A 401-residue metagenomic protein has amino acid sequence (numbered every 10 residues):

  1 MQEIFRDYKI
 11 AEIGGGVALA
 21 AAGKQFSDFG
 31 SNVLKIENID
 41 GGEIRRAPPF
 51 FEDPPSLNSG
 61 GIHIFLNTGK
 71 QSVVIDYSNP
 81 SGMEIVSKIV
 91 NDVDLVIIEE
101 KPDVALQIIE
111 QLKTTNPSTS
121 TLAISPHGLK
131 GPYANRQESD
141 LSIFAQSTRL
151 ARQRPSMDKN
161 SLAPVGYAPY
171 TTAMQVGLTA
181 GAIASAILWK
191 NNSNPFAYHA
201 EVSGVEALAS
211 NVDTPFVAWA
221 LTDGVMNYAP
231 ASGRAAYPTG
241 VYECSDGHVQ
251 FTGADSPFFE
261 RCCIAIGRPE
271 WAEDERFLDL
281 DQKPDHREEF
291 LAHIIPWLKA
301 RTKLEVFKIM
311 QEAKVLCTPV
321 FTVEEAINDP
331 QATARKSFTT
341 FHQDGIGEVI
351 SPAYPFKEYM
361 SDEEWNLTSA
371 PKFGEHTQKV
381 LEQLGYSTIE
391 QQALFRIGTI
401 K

Functional and structural regions predicted by a protein language model:
M1-K9, E243, E325-K401: Terminal low-complexity tails and localization/encapsulation signals of metabolic enzymes
M1-S193, K372, Q378-K401: N-terminal helix-loop segment corresponding to the beta1-alpha1 unit of nucleotide/adenylate-binding folds
D40, P126-G128, G204-A209, D246 (+2 more regions): Glycine-rich beta-alpha junction loops
H63, D223, A229-R234, T239-G240 (+2 more regions): Short Gly/Pro-enriched turn/cap motifs at secondary-structure boundaries
A163-V176, A229-P230, Y237-T239, H248-V249 (+2 more regions): A short glycine-threonine-serine/GTX helix/turn-capping micro-motif
S185-A229: Substrate-binding/catalytic subdomain of NAD(P)-dependent oxidoreductase enzymes
Y237-A313, C317: Aromatic-enriched alpha-helical interface/lid elements that frame and gate functional surfaces
Q311-A332: Conserved PLP cofactor-binding pocket of PLP-dependent enzymes
